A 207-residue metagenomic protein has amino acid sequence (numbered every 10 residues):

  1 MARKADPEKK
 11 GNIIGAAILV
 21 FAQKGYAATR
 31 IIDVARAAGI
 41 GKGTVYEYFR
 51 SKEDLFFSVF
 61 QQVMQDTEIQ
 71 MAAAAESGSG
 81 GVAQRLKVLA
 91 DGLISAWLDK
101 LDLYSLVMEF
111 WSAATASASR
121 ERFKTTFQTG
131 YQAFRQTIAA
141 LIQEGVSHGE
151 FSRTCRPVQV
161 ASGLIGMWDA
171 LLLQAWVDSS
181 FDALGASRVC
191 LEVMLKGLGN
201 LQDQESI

Functional and structural regions predicted by a protein language model:
M1-E8, L19, Q202-I207: N-terminal intrinsically disordered/low-complexity leader segments
K9-I18, V34, V59-V63, T67 (+1 more regions): Generic hydrophobic, amphipathic alpha-helix propensity
N12, L19-D54, S58: Helix-turn-helix
Q23-A27, G78, K100, H148: Short coil/turn segments at alpha/beta junctions that flank glycine-rich nucleotide-binding fingerprints
S58, A72-L103, P157-L164, L184-S187 (+1 more regions): Hydrophobic alpha-helical connector segments
Q65-E68, A72, S119-H148, V158-S162: Amphipathic alpha-helical packing segments from all-alpha helical-bundle domains
L98-K124: Amphipathic alpha-helical segments used for helix-helix packing
S105, K124-Q128, V146-E192, E205-I207: Hydrophobic/aromatic-rich alpha-helical bundle segments in the mid-to-C-terminal region
